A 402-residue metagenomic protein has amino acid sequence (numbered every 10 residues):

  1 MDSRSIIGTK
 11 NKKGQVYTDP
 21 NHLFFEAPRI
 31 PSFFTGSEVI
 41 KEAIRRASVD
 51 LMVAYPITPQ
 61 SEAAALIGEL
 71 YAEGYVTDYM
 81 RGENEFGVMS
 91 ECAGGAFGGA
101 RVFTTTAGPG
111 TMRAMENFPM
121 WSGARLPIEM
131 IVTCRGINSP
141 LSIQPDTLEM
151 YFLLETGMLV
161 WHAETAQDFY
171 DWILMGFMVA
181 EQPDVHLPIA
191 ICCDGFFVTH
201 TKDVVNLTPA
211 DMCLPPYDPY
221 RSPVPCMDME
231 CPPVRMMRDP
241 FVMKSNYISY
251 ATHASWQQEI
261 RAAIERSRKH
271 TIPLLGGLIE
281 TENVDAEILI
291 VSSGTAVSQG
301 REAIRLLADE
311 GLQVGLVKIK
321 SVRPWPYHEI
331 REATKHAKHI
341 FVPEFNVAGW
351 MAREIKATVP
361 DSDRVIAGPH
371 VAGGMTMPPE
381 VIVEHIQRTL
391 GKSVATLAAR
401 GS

Functional and structural regions predicted by a protein language model:
I7, N11-K13, D19-T35, V39-E69 (+5 more regions): Metallocofactor- and cofactor-centric catalytic cores in central/energy metabolism, strongly enriched
G8, P188-E280: Conformationally flexible catalytic loops at phosphate/diphosphate-handling active centers
T35-I40, E265-I288, R301, R305: Glycine-/acidic-rich phosphate or pyrophosphate-binding loops and their flanking alpha/beta elements
E62-E149, L154, M158-E181: Thiamine diphosphate
T105-T106, E129-T133, H162, A190-D194 (+3 more regions): Short beta-strand segments
G300-A333: Generic long, charged, amphipathic alpha-helical segments
P343-S402: Peripheral docking tails and interdomain loops at the edges of cofactor- or intermediate-handling domains
